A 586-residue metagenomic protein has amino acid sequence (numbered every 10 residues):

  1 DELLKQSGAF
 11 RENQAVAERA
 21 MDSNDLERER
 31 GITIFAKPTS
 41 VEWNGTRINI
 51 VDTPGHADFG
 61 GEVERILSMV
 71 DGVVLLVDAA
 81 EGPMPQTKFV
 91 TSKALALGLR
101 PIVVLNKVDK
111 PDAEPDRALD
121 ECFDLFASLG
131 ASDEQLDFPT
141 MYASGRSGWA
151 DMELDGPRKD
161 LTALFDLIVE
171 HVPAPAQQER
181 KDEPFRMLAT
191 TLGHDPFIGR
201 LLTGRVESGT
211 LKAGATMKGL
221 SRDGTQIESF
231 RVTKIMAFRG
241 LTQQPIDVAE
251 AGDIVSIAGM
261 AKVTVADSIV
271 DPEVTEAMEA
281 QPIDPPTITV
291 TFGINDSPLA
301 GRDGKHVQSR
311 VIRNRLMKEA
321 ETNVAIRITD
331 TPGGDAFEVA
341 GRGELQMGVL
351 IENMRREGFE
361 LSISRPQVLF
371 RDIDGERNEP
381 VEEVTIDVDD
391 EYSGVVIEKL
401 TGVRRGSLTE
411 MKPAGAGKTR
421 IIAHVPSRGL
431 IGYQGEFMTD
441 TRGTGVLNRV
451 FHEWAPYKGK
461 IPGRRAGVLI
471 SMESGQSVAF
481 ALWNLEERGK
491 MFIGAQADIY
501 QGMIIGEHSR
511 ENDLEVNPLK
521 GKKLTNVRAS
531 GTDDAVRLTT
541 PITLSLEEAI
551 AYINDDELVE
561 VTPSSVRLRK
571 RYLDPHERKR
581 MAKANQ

Functional and structural regions predicted by a protein language model:
D1-V77, E121, L192-D195: P-loop NTPase switch module centered on the Walker A-proximal segment
E2-L3, S40, E62-R65, M69 (+5 more regions): Alpha-helical scaffold elements adjacent to nucleotide-binding pockets in ATP/GTP-utilizing enzyme cores
A20, N44-I48, S68-V74, V103 (+2 more regions): Gly-rich Lys/Arg/Thr-decorated short loops/hinges at beta-loop-alpha junctions or inter-strand turns that position
T46-I48, T53-G60, L67-T91, L95-R117: Conserved Switch II/interswitch segment of TRAFAC-class P-loop GTPases
R100, D109-P173: Canonical P-loop GTPase G-domain recognition
N106, S144, G343: Active-site glycine-centered loops adjacent to acidic/histidine catalytic or metal-binding residues that shape
D137-P139, K159, A163-H171, P175 (+1 more regions): Accessory interaction regions appended to the cores of large information-processing enzymes
